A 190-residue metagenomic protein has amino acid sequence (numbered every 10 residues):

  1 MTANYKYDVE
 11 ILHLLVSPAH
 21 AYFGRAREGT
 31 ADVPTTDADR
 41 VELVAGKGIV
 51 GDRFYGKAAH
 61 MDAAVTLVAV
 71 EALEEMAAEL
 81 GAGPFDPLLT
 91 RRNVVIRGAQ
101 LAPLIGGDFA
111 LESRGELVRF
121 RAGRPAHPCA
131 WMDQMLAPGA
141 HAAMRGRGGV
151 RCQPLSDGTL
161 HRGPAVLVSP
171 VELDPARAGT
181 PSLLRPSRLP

Functional and structural regions predicted by a protein language model:
M1-S113, R119, R124-P125, D174-P190: Electropositive, beta-rich accessory/interaction domains or terminal extensions that provide binding surfaces
G83-R91, Q134-G148: Short, basic/aromatic beta-hairpin or loop at an interaction surface
I96, G149-G158: Short alpha-helix capping/helix-loop boundary micro-motifs
G106, L117, D157-A165: Loop/turn positions that initiate beta-strands
A110, V166-L167: Hydrophobic beta-sheet segments that form the core/acyl-binding groove of ACP/CoA-dependent acyl-chain-processing
A126-W131, A140: Well-ordered mid-protein domain cores that form the structural environment of catalytic cofactors
A130-L136, L189: Short, solvent-exposed secondary-structure boundary/capping segments
V168-D174: Short beta-strand-to-coil "C-cap" segments at the C-terminal boundary of structured domains/repeats, marking
